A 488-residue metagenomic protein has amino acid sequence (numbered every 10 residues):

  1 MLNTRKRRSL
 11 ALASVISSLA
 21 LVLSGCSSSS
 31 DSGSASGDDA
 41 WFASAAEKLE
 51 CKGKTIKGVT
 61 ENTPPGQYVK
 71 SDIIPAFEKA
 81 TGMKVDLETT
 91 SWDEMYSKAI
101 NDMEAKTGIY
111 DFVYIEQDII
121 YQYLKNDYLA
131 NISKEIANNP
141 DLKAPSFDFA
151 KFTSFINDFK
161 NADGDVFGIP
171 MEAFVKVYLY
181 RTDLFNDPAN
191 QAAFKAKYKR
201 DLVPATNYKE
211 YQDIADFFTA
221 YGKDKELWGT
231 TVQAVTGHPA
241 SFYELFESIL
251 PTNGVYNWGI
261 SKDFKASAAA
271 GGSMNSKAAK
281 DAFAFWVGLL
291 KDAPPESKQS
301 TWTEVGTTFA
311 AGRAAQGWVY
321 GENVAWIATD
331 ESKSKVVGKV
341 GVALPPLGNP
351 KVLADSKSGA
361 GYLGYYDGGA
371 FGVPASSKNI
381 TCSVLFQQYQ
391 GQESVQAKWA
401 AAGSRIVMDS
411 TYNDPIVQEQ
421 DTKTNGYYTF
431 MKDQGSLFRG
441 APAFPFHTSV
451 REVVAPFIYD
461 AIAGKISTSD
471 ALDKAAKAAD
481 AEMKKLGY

Functional and structural regions predicted by a protein language model:
M1-I56, K79, D480-Y488: Short, low-complexity disordered leader/linker segments with a strong preference for bacterial N-terminal type II
D39-E50, D118-V177, N253, G341-P345 (+2 more regions): Hinge/lid segment of periplasmic solute-binding proteins
F42, K52-T63, M83-E88, D111-F112: Short, well-ordered beta-strand elements
A45-E47, P64-K84, D183, V454 (+1 more regions): Short, polar/charged alpha-helical segment
P75, L290-D292, S332-R405: Extracytoplasmic/periplasmic substrate-recognition and gating elements
P75-K151, P188, Q316, S332-K335 (+1 more regions): Extracytoplasmic "Venus flytrap"/periplasmic binding protein-like
Q212-T219, N253-Q299, G341: Glycine-centered hinge/linker elements that transmit conformational signals in sensory and ligand-binding systems
R405-I406, N425-A479: C-terminal capping/gating helix-and-loop segments adjacent to ligand/active sites or protein-protein/ligand interfaces
